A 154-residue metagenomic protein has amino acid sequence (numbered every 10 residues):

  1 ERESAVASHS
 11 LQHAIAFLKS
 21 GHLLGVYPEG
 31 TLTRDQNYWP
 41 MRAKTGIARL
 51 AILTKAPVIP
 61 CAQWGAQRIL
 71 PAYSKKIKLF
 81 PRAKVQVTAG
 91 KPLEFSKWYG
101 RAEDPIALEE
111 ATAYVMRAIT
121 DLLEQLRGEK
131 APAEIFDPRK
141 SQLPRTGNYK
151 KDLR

Functional and structural regions predicted by a protein language model:
E1-H22: Membrane-interfacial amphipathic helices and adjacent loop/beta segments that form the lipid-substrate binding surface
A5-H9, A107, A111-Y114: Soluble or luminal CAZymes and related metallo-dependent hydrolases
I15-I47: Catalytic-site beta-strand/loop segments enriched in glycine and acidic/polar residues
F17, A118-L126: C-terminal alpha-helix
S20-G21, L53-T54, A118: Structured helix-beta-strand junction loops
N37-P105, F136-L153: A cross-family acyltransferase "interaction/gating" segment
Q125-K140: Short, flexible loop/turn segments with low-complexity composition
